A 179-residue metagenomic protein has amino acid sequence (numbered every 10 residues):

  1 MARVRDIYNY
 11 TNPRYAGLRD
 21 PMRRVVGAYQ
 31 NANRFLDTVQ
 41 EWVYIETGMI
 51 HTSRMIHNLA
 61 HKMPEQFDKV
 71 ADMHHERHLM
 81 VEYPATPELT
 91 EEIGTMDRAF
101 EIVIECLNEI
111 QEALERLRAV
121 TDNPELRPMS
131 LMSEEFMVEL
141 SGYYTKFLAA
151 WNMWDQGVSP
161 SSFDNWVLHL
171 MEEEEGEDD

Functional and structural regions predicted by a protein language model:
M1-D179: Iron-associated oxidoreductase/ferritin-like identity signal
